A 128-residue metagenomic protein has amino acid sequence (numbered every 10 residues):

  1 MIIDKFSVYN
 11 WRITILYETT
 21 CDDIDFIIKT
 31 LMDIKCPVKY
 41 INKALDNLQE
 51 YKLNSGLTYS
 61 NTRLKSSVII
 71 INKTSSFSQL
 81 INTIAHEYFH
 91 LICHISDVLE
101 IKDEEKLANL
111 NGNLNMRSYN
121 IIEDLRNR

Functional and structural regions predicted by a protein language model:
M1-Q49: Non-catalytic terminal regions of proteins
I13-I15, I69-I71, I84: Hydrophobic beta-strand residues in large extracellular and virion-surface proteins
T20-D22, S76, V98: Generic "edge-of-domain/loop-turn" microfeature
K29-S78, L91, I95: Active-site scaffold of zinc-dependent metalloenzymes
S60-L64, A85, R128: Disordered, low-complexity tails and leader-like regions
Q79-E87: Short alpha-helical catalytic segment bearing the HExxH-like zincin motif of zinc-dependent metalloproteases
Y88-D103, L107: Catalytic Zn2+-binding segment of zinc metalloproteases
I101-R128: Post-HExxH zinc-binding segment in Zn-dependent metallohydrolases
